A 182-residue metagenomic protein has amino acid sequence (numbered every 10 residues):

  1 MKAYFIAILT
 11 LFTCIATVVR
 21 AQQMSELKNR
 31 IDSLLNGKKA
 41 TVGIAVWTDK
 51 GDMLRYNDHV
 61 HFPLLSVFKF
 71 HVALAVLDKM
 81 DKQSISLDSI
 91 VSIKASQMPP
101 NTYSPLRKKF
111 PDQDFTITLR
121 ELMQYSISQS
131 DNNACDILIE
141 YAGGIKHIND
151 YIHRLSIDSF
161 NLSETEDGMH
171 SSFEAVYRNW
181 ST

Functional and structural regions predicted by a protein language model:
M1-M24: Bacterial Sec-dependent N-terminal signal peptides
V19-H61: Beta-lactamase-like hydrolase cores
L35-K38, L74-S84, A95, I127-S130 (+4 more regions): Sec/Tat-exported extracytoplasmic proteins
G43-W47, H71, S92, I137: Soluble periplasmic/extracytoplasmic beta-strand elements of cell-envelope proteins
P63-V91: Active-site SXXK
L87-S104, A142-G143, E166-H170: Acidic helix-start/capping segments at beta-turn-to-alpha-helix junctions
M98-D136: Conserved catalytic neighborhood of penicillin-recognizing serine enzymes
C135-T182: Mid-domain, small-residue-enriched loop/turn segments at the edges of structured enzyme/sensor domains
